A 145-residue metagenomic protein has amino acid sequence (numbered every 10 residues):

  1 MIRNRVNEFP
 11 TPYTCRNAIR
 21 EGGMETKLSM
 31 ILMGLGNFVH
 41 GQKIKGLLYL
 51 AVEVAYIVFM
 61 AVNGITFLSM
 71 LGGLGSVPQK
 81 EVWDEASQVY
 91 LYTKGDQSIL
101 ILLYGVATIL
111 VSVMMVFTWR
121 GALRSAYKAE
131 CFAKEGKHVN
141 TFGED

Functional and structural regions predicted by a protein language model:
I2-T26, Y49-D145: Transmembrane helix recognition focused on a "late"/terminal membrane span
T26-V39: A short amphipathic helical element positioned immediately N-terminal to and/or at the very start of a transmembrane
G34-G36, G46, G105: Small-residue hotspots
V39-A51: Membrane-interface helix starts
